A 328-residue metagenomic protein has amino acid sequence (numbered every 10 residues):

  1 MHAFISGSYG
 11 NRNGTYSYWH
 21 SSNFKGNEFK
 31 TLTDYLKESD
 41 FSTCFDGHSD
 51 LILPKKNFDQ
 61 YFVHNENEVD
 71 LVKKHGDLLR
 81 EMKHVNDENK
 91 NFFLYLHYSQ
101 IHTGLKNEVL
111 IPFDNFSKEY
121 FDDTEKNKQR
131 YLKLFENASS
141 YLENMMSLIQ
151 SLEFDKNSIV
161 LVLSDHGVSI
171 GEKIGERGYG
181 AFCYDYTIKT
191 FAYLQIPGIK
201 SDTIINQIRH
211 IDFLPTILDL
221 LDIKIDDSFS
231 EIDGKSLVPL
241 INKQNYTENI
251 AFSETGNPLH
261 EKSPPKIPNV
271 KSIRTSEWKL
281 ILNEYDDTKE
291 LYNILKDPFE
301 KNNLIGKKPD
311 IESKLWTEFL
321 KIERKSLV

Functional and structural regions predicted by a protein language model:
M1-K106: Active-site-proximal alpha/beta segments of enzymes that process anionic O-linked groups
Y9-N11, S49-L53, Y98-T103, H166-S169 (+8 more regions): Short, solvent-exposed loop/turn segments at secondary-structure junctions
S22-E28, E125-S139, F182-I188, I199-T216 (+4 more regions): A short beta-strand-to-alpha-helix junction
F45-G47, F93-Q100, I159-S164, Y193-L194 (+1 more regions): Short beta-strand segments
L79-K83, N115-V160, L220, W316 (+1 more regions): A long, amphipathic alpha-helix that forms part of the scaffold/cap immediately adjacent to metal-dependent active
E81-K133, N137, S169-I174: Active-site His/acidic residue clusters
S151-I199, R209, H260: Histidine-centered active-site microenvironments of extracellular/periplasmic hydrolases and transferases
V168-E172, K200, D219-E290, I294: C-terminal cap/loop subdomain of S1 sulfatases and analogous C-terminal strand-loop tails that border
